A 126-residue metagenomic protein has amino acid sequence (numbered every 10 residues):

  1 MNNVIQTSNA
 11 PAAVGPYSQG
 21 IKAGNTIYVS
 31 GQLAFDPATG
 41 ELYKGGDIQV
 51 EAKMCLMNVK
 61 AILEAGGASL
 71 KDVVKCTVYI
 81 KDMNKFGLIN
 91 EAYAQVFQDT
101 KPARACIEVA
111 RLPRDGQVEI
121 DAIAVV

Functional and structural regions predicted by a protein language model:
N2-V126: Short, polar/acidic, helix-capping and beta-turn segments at strand->helix junctions that line the mouths
